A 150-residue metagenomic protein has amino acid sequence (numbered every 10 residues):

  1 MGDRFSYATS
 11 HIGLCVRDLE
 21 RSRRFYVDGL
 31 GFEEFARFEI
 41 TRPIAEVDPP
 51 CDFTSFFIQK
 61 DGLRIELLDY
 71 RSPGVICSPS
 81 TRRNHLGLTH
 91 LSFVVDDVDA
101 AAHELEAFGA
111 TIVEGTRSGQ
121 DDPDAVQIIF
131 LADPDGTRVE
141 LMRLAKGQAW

Functional and structural regions predicted by a protein language model:
M1-F5, L14, F93, D99-W150: Vicinal oxygen chelate
M1-R23, A36-I40, A45, L88-V95 (+1 more regions): N-terminal beta-strand motif that seeds the catalytic metal site of vicinal oxygen chelate
A8, C51-D52, G87, A125: Exposed loop/turn and edge beta-strand positions of beta-sandwich/beta-sheet ligand-binding modules
C15-G62, A100, A107, D124 (+1 more regions): Core segments of cupin and vicinal oxygen chelate
E39-P43, G74-S78, Q120-D121, W150: A cross-kingdom feature marking solvent-exposed beta-strand/loop segments within repeated, beta-rich binding/scaffold
D61-R64, D135-T137: Short acidic/polar mixed-charge low-complexity motifs
I65-L67, L88, V139-L141: Short, structured motif recognition centered on aromatic/hydrophobic residues
L67, T81-R83: Helix-adjacent hinge/juxtasegments
